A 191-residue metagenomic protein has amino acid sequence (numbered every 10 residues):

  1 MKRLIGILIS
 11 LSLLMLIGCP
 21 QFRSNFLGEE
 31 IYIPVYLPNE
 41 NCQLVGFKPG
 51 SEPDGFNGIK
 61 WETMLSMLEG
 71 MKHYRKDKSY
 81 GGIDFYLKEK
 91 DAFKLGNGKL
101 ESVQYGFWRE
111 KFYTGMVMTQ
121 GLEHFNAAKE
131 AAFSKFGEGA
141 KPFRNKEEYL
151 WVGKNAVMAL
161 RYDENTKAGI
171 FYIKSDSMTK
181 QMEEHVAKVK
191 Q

Functional and structural regions predicted by a protein language model:
M1-L4: Positively charged n-region of N-terminal signal peptides that target proteins for export
L8-M15: Bacterial N-terminal signal peptides
P20-G81, M116-Q191: Non-cytosolic coordination micro-motifs
E52, L87-F93: N-terminal post-signal-peptidase region of extra-cytosolic proteins
Y74, G98-L100, F112-T114: A broad structural signal for short, well-ordered beta-strand segments within beta-sheet-rich domains
A92-N97, E123: Short, cysteine-centered beta-strand-loop-beta hairpins and adjacent loop/turn segments enriched in charged/polar
E101-G106, M158-L160: Hydrophobic/aromatic beta-strand elements that line small-molecule binding cavities or substrate pockets in beta-rich
V103-Q120: Mid-length scaffold segments of soluble, non-membrane domains
